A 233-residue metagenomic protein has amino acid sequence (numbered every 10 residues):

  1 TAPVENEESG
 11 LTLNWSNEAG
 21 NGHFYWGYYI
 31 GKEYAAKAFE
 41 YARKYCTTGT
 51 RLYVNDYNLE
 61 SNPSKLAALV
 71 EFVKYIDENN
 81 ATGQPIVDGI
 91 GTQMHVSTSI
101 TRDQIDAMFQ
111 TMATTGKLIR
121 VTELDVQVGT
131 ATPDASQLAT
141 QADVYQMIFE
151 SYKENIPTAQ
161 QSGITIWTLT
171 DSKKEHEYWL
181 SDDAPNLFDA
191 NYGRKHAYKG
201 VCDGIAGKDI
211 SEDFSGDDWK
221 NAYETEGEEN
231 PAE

Functional and structural regions predicted by a protein language model:
A2, K44-Y45, T50-D56, L69-T130: Aromatic- and acid-rich polysaccharide-binding/catalytic face of secreted or lumenal carbohydrate-active enzymes
P3-Y28, Y41, Q104-R120, L124-E233: Aromatic-rich peripheral "rim/lid" segments of glycoside hydrolase catalytic domains that contact and position glycan
Y28-L66, R120-E123, G163-L169: Aromatic-lined carbohydrate-recognition surfaces of secreted/lumenal glycan-active proteins
G31-K37, L66-Y75, I105, Q141-M147: Well-ordered, non-membrane alpha-helical segments in soluble/globular domains
E60-D77, Y178-D189: Short, electropositive alpha-helical surface patch
N62, M94-T98, D134-L138: Short, surface-exposed loop/turn motifs that are enriched in glycine and acidic residues and include a nearby proline
N62-S64, I100-R102, K174: Short acidic, gly/pro-rich beta-turn/loop elements at beta-sheet edges and active-site/ligand-binding grooves
